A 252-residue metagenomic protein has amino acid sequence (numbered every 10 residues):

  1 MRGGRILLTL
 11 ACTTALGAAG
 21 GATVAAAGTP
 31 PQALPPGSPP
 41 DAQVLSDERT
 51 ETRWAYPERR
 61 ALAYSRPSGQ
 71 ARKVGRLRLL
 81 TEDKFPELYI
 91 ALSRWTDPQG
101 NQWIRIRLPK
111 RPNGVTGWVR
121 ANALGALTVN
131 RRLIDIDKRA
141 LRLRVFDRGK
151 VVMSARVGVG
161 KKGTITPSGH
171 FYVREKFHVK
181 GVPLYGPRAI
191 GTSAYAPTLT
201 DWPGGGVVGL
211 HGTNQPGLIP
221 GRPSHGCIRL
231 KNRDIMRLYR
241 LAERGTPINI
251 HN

Functional and structural regions predicted by a protein language model:
M1-L10: Bacterial N-terminal signal peptides that target proteins for export
T9-A19: Bacterial N-terminal signal peptides
G21-T29: Signal peptide processing junction and immediate N-terminal pro/mature segment of secreted/exported proteins
G28-E51, R107-I136: Boundary regions of SH3-family modules and the immediately adjacent low-complexity/disordered segments in eukaryotic
G28-P30, K110, A123-R132, K161-Y172 (+1 more regions): Exported/periplasmic cell-wall-interacting domains
P30-T96: Beta-loop motif signature
T81-L124: SH3/SH3-like beta-barrel superfamily modules
A121-G160: A structural motif detector for short, solvent-exposed N-terminal "entry" segments of globular domains
